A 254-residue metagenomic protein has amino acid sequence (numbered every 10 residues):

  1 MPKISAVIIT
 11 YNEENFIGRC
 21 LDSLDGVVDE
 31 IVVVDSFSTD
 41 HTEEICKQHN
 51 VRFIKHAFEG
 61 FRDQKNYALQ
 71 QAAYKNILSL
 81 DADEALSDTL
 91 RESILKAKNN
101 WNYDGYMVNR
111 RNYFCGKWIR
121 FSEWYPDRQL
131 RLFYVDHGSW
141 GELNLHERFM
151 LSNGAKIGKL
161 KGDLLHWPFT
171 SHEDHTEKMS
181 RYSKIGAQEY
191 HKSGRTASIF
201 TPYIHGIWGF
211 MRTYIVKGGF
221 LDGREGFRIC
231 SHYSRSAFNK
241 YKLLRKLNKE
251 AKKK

Functional and structural regions predicted by a protein language model:
M1-S23, K254: N-proximal low-complexity "stem/linker" segments adjacent to membrane-targeting elements
K3, D29-E30: Residues at the starts of beta-strands that form the adenosine-phosphate
G18, D40-H49, T89-L90: Acidic helix N-cap motif at the loop->helix transition within catalytic regions of sugar-transfer enzymes
S23, V27, D35-E44, D81: A conserved acidic beta->alpha catalytic loop
V28, N50, A72-Y74, G154: Short, well-ordered alpha-helix to beta-strand connector turns
A57-A72: Glycine-rich, basic loop-to-helix element that forms the pyrophosphate-binding segment of sugar-nucleotide handling
N66-L69, N76-L80, S87-A251: Catalytic-site signature of metal-activated, phosphate-bearing donor transferases, centered on the GT-A/GT-A-like
